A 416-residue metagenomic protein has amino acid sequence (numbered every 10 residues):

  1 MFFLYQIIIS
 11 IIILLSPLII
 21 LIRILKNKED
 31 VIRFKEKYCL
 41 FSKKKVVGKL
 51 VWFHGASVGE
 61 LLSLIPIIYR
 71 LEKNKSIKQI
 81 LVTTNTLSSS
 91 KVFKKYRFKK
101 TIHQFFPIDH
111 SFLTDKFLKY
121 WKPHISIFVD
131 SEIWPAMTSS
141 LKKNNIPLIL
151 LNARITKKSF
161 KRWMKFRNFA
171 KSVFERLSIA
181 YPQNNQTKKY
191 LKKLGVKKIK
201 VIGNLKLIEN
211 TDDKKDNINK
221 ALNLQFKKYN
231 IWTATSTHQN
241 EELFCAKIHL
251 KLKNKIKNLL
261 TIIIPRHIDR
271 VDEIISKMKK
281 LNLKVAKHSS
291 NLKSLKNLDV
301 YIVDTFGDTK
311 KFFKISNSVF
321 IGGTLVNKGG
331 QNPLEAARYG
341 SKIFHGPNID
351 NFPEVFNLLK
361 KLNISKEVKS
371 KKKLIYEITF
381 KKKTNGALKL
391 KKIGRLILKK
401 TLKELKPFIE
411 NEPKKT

Functional and structural regions predicted by a protein language model:
M1-T416: Nucleotide-activated sugar donor-binding and catalytic core shared by glycosyltransferases and related lipid-linked
